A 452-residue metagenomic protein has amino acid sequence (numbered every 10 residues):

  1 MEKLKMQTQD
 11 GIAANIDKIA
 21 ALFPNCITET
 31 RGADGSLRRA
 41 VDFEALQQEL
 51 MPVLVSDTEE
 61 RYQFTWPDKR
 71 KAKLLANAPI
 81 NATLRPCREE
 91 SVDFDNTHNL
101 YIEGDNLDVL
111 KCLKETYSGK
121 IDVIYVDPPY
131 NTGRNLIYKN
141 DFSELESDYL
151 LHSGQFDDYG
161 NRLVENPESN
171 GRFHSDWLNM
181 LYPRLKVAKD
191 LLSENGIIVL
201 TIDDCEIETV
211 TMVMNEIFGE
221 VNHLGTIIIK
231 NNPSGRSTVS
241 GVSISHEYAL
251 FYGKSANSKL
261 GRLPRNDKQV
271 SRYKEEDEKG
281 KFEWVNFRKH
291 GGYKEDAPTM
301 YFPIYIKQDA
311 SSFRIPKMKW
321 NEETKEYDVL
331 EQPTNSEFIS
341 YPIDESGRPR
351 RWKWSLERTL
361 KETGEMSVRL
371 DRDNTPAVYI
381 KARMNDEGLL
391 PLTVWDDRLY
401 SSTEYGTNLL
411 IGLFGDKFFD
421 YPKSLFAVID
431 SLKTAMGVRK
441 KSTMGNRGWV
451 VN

Functional and structural regions predicted by a protein language model:
M1-Y125, Y130-P183: DnaQ-like (DEDDh/DEDDy) 3′-5′ exonuclease domain used for proofreading and 3′-end trimming on nucleic acids
W66, N106, N140-D148, L178 (+3 more regions): Conserved S-adenosyl-L-methionine
E89-E115, E404-S442: Glycine-rich adenosyl-nucleotide cofactor-binding module
Y117-I121, K189-G196, E216-T226, T434-S442: Secondary-structure transition/capping motifs at alpha-helix termini and the adjoining loop/turn into the next element
K120-I197, C205, V221, H246 (+3 more regions): SAM-dependent methyltransferase catalytic-core segment centered on the flexible catalytic loop and adjoining short
E146-D158, D386-F426: Active-site-adjacent "gating/activation" loops or surface patches in catalytic cores
L181, E194-N195, D204-K274: Signature of N6-adenine DNA methyltransferases within the class I
S255-L409, D430: Active-site-adjacent helix-turn-beta-strand microarchitecture at beta-sheet edges that either contains or buttresses
